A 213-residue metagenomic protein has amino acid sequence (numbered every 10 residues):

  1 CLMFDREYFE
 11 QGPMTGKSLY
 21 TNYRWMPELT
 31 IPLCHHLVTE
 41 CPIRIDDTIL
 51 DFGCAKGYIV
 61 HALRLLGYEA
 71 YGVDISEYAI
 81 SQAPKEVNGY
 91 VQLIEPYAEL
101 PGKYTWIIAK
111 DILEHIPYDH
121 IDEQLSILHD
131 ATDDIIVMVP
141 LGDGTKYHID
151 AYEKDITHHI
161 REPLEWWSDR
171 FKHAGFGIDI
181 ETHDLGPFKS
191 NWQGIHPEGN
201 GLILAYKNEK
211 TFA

Functional and structural regions predicted by a protein language model:
C1-W106, D119-S126, G142, K154-W166 (+1 more regions): Conserved N-terminal segment of class I S-adenosyl-L-methionine
Y68, D133, F176: Short phosphate-binding/catalytic loops that engage adenosine nucleotides
W106-I112: A short beta-strand submotif of the Rossmann-like class I SAM-dependent methyltransferase core that lines
I127-A131: Conserved helix-to-beta-strand junction in the class I
T132-G142: Conserved beta-strand signature within the Rossmann-like core of class I S-adenosyl-L-methionine
T145-Y152: A short acidic, helix-capping loop that chelates divalent metal ions and anchors anionic groups
L164-G175: Phosphate/nucleotide-binding beta-alpha loop and adjacent structural elements of enzyme active sites
